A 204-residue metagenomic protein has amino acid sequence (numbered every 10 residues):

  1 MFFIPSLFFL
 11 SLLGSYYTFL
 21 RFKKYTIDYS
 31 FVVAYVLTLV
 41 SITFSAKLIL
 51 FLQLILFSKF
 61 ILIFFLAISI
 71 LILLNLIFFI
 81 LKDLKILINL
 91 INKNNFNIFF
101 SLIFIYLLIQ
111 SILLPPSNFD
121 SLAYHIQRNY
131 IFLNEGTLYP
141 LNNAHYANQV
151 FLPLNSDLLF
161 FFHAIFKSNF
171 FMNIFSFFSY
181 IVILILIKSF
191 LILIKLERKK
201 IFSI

Functional and structural regions predicted by a protein language model:
M1-I88: Membrane-embedded, hydrophobic transmembrane alpha-helices
F2-I4, I63, V150, L154-L158 (+1 more regions): Loop-to-helix entry region of an early transmembrane alpha helix in multi-pass inner-membrane enzymes
F9, L13, F178-I181, I185 (+1 more regions): Alpha-helical transmembrane segments of multi-pass membrane proteins
Y25-A34, N169-F171, L184-I204: Transmembrane-helix signature of polytopic, membrane-embedded enzymes that assemble or transfer cell-envelope glycans
V40, I68-F79, F104, F171-K195: Transmembrane-helix motifs of polytopic, lipid-linked glycan transferases
L71-L74, N95-F119: Transmembrane signal-anchor helices characteristic of membrane glycosylation enzymes that use polyprenol
K85-F99: Interfacial transmembrane-helix boundary/kink motif in multi-pass membrane proteins
L114-R128, N134-L159, F170-F171: Extracytoplasmic catalytic/substrate-binding loops of multi-pass membrane glycan-assembly enzymes
